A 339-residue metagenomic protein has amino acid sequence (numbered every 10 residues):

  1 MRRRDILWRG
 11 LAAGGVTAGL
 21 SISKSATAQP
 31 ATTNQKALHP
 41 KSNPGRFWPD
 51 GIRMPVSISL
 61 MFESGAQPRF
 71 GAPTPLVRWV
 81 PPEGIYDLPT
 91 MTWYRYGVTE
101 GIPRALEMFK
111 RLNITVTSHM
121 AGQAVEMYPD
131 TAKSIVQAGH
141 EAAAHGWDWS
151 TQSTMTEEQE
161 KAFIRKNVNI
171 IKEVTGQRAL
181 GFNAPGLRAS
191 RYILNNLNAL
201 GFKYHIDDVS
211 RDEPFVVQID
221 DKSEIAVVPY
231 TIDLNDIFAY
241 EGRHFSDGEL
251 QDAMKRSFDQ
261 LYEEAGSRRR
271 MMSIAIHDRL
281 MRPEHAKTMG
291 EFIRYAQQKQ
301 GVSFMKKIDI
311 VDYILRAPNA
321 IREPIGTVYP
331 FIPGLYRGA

Functional and structural regions predicted by a protein language model:
M1-R2: Secretory targeting signals
D5-A26: N-terminal export signals
T33-G181, G186-A226, Q251-I274, M281-A339: Catalytic alpha-helical scaffold of carbohydrate-active enzymes acting on polysaccharides/glycoconjugates
T231-F258: A conserved mid-domain beta-alpha-beta active-site/ligand-binding segment of alpha/beta enzyme cores
R243-D247, H277-R282: Short, glycine/charged-rich beta-strand-loop motifs at protein surfaces that mediate ligand recognition and catalysis
